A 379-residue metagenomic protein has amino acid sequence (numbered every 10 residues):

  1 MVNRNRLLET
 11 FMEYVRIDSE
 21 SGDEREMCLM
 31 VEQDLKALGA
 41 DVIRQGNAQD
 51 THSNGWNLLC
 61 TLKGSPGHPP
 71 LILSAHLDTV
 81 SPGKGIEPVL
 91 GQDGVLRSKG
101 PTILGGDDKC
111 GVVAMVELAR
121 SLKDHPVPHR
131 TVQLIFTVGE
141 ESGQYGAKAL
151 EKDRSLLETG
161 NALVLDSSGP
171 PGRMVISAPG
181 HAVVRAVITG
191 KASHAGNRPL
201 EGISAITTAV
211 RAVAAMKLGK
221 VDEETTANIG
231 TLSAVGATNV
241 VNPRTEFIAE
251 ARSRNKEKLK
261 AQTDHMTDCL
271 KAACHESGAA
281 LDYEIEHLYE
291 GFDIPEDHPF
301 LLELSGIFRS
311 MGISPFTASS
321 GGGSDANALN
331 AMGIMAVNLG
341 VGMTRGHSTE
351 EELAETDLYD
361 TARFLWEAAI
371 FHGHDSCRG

Functional and structural regions predicted by a protein language model:
M1-R25, H287, T344-S348: N-terminal capping segment at the start of a domain
L7, L232, P243, I313-D375: Zn-dependent metallopeptidase/amidohydrolase metal-coordination segment
M12-R16, N228-V235, E250-R254, A280-L301 (+2 more regions): A short beta-alpha structural unit
E20-G67: A non-catalytic alpha/beta surface segment that caps or lines the substrate-entry region of metallo-dependent hydrolase
N54, T61-K63, G67-F136, D153 (+1 more regions): Active-site metal-coordination/substrate-binding segment of hydrolases, especially metallo-dependent peptidases
L90-I103, V187-S193, M311, M343-H347: Glycine/charged-rich beta-loop-alpha catalytic/anionic-binding loops adjacent to active sites
G100-P179, V221, T226-T231, A237-N239 (+3 more regions): Acidic/histidine-rich catalytic neighborhood of metal-dependent amide-processing enzymes
R198-S233, V240, E257-A280: Acidic-enriched catalytic cores of C-N bond-cleaving enzymes acting on peptides and small amides
